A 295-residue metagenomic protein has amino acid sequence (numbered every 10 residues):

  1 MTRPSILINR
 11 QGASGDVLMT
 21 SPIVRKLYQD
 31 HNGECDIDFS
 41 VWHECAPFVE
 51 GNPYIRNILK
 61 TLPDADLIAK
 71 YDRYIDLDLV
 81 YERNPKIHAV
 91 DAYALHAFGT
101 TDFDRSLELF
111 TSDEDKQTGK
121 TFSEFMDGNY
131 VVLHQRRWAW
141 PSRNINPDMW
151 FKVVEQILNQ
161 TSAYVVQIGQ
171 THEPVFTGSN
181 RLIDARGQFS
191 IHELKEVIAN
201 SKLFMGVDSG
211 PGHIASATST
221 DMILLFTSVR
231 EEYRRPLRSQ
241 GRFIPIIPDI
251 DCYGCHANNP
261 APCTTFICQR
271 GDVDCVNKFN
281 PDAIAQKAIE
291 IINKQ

Functional and structural regions predicted by a protein language model:
M1-Q295: Catalytic machinery of carbohydrate-active enzymes, primarily nucleotide-sugar-dependent glycosyltransferases
